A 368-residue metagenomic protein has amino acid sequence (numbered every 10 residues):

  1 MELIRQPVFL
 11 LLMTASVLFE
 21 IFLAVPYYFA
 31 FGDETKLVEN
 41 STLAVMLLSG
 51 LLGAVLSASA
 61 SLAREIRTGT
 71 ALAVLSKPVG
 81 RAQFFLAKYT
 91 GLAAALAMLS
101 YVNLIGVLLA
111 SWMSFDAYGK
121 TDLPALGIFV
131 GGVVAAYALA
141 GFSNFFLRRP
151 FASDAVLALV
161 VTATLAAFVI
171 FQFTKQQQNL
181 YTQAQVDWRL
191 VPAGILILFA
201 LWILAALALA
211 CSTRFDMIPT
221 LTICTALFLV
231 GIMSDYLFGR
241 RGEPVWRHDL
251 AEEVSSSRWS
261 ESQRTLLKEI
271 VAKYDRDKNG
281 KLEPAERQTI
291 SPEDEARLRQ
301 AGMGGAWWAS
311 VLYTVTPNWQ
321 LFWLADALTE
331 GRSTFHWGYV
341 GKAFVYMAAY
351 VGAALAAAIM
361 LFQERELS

Functional and structural regions predicted by a protein language model:
M1-L10: Aromatic- and glycine-rich beta-strand/loop motifs that create alpha-glucan
V8, Q83, K88, P219-T220: Residue-level recognition of membrane-helix boundary sites in multi-pass small-molecule transporters
L12-V17, D154-T164, P219-G231: Central hydrophobic cores of alpha-helical transmembrane segments in multi-pass integral membrane proteins
V17-S61, F85-L209, T213-R214, G239-R240 (+2 more regions): Secretory targeting signals
A60-A93, F362: Helix-loop-helix units of permease transmembrane domains in multi-pass membrane transporters, especially ABC
P219, Q363-S368: Short cytosolic juxtamembrane segments of multi-pass membrane proteins
D235-Y339, F344, A348: Low-complexity, proline/glycine-enriched hydrophobic segments characteristic of transmembrane helices
